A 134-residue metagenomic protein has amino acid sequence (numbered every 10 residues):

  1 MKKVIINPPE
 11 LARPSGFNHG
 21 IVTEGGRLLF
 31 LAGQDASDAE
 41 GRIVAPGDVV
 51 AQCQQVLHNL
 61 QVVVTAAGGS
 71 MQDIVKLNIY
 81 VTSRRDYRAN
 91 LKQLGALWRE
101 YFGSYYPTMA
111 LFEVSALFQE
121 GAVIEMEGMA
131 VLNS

Functional and structural regions predicted by a protein language model:
M1-S134: Short, polar/acidic, helix-capping and beta-turn segments at strand->helix junctions that line the mouths
